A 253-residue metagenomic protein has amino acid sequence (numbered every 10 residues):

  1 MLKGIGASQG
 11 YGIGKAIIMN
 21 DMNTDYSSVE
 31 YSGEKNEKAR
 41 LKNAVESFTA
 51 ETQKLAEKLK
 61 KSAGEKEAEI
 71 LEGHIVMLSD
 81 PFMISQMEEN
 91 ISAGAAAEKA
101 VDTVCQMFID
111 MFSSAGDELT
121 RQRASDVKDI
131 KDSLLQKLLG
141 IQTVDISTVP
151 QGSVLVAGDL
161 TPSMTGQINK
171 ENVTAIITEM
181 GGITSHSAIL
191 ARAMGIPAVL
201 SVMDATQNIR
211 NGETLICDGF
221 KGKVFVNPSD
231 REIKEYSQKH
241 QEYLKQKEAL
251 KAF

Functional and structural regions predicted by a protein language model:
M1-F253: Non-catalytic, soluble scaffold/interaction modules
